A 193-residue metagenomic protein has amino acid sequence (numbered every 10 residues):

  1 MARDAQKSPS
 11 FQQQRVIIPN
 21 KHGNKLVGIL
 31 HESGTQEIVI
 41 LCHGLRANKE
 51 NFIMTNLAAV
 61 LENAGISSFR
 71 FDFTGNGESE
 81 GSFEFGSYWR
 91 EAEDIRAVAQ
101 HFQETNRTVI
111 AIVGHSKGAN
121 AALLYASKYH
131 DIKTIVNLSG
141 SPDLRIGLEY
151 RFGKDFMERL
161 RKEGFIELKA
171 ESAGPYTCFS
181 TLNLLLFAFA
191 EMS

Functional and structural regions predicted by a protein language model:
A2-G34: N-terminal cap/lid segment of alpha/beta-hydrolase-fold proteins
Q36-G44: Short beta-strand element of the alpha/beta-hydrolase
R46-A58, F73: The serine-hydrolase catalytic nucleophile loop
K49, N76-R107: Catalytic nucleophile-loop/oxyanion-hole region of alpha/beta-hydrolase and closely related hydrolase-like folds
A58-E80: Conserved alpha/beta-hydrolase
T105-S116: Alpha/beta-hydrolase fold nucleophile elbow
N120, Y125, Y129-S193: The alpha/beta-hydrolase serine catalytic core
